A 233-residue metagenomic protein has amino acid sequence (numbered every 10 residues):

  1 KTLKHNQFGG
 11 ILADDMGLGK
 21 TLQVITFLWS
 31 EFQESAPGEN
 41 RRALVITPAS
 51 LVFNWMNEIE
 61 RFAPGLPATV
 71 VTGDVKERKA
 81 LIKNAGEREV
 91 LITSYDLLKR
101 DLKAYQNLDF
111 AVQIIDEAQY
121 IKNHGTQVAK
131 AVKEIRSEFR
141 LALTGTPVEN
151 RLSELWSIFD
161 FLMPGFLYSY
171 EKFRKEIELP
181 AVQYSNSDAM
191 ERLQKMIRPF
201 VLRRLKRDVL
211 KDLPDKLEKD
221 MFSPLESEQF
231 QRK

Functional and structural regions predicted by a protein language model:
K1-S185, R192-K233: ASCE P-loop NTPase motor core, strongest for the SF2 helicase catalytic module
